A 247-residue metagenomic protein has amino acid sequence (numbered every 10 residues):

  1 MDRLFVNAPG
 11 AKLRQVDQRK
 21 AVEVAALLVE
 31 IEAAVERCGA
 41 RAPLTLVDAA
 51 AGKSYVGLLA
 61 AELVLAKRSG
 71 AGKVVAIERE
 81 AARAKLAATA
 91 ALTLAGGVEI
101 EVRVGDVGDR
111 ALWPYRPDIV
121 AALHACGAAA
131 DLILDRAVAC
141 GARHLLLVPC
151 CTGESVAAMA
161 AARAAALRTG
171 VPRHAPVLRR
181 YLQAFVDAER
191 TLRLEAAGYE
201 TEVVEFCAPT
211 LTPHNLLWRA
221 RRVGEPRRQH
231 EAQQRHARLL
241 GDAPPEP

Functional and structural regions predicted by a protein language model:
M1-C38, P43-P247: Class I S-adenosyl-L-methionine
